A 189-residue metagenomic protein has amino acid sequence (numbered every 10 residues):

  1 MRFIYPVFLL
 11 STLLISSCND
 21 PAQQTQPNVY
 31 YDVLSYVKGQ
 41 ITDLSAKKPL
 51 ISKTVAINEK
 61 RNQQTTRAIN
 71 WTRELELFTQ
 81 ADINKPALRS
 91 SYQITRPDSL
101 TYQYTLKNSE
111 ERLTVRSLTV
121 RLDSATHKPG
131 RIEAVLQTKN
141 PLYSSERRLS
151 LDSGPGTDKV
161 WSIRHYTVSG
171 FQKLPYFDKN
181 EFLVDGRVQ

Functional and structural regions predicted by a protein language model:
M1-P6: Positively charged n-region of N-terminal signal peptides that target proteins for export
L14-S17: C-terminal motif of bacterial Sec signal peptides marking the signal peptidase cleavage site
N19-A22: Bacterial signal peptide processing site
Q26-P49: Post-signal peptide N-terminal segment of mature Sec-exported envelope proteins
S45-T126: Surface-exposed acidic loop/strand-edge motifs in secreted or periplasmic proteins that form small linear binding
Y102-Q189: Gly/Pro-enriched, hydrophobic low-complexity segments that function as extracytoplasmic propeptides/linkers
